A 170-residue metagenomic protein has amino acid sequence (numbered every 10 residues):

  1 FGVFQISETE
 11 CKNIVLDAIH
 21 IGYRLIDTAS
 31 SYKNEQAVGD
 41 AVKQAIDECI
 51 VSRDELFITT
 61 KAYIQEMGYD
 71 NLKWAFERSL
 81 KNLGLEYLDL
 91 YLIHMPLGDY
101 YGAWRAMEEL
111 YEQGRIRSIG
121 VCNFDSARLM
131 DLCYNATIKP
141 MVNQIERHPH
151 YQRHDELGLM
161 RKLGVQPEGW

Functional and structural regions predicted by a protein language model:
F1, A18, I26, V38 (+9 more regions): Conserved, mostly hydrophobic/aromatic
F1-L56: N-terminal binding-site loop/beta-alpha segment at the start of enzyme catalytic domains that lines or forms
F4-I6, A29-S31, K61-Q65, I93-P96 (+2 more regions): Active-site beta-loop-alpha junctions enriched in small/polar residues
I6-I19, M67-L83, G102, D125-D131 (+1 more regions): Short, acidic/polar
Q36-D47, F76-L80, M107-E108, L129: Short, well-ordered amphipathic alpha-helices
Q44-D54, L83-L85, L110-R115, N135-K139: Short helix-capping segments at alpha-helix termini
L72-L92, E109-Q113, V165: CE4/NodB-like, metal-dependent polysaccharide N-deacetylase domain that modifies extracellular/periplasmic N-acetylated
M95-W170: Beta/alpha (TIM)-barrel catalytic core signal, keyed to glycine-rich beta->alpha loops juxtaposed to Asp/Glu that bind
